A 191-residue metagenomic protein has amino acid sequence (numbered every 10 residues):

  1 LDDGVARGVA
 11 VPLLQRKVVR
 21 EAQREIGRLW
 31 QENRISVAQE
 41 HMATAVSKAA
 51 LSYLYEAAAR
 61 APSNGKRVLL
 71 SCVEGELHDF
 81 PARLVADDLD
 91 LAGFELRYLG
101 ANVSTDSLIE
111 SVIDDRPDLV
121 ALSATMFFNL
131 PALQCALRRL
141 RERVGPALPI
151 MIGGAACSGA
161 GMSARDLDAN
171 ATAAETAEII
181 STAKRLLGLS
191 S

Functional and structural regions predicted by a protein language model:
L1-P62: Long amphipathic alpha-helical segments
A10, E95, D118, N170: Residue-level detector of anion-binding/catalytic polar loops
K66-V68: Conserved hydrophobic helix-helix packing surfaces used for dimerization/oligomerization
E74, H78-F80, L99-D106, P131-A132: A general structural motif
R83-R97: Short helix-loop-beta junction
D88-D90, V103-R165: Cofactor-cradling patches in redox/metallo enzymes
G100, S123, A174-T176: Short beta->alpha connector loops at strand-helix junctions that form conserved, small/polar/Pro-enriched
A155-S191: Peripheral docking tails and interdomain loops at the edges of cofactor- or intermediate-handling domains
